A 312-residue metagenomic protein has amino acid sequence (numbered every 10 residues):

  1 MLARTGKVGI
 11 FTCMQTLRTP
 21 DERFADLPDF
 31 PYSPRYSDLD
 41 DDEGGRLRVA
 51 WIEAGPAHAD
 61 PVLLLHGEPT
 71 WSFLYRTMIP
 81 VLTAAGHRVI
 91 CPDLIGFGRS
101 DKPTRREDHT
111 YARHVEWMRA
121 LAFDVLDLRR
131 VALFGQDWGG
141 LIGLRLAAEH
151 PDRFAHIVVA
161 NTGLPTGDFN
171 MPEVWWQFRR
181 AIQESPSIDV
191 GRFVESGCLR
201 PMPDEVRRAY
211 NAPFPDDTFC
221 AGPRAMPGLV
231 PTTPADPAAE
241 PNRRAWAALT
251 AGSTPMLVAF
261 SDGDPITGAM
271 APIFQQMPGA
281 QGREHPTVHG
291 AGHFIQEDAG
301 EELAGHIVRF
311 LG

Functional and structural regions predicted by a protein language model:
K7-V62, A84-H87, P234, R243 (+2 more regions): Alpha/beta-hydrolase fold catalytic core
L39-L47, I52, A84, C91-F134 (+1 more regions): Active-site loop/oxyanion-hole signature of alpha/beta-hydrolase fold enzymes
I52-R99: Conserved HGGG/HGGXW glycine-rich cap/lid loop of the alpha/beta-hydrolase fold
L74-R76, S100-R106, D168-M171, A269-M270: Conserved catalytic-core motifs of eukaryotic protein kinase domains, centered on the activation segment
R129-D168: Conserved hydrolase catalytic core segment
T166-M226, V230, P234-R243: Helix-rich cap/lid subdomain of alpha/beta-hydrolase
S253-A291: Conserved loop-alpha-helix segment in the C-terminal half of the alpha/beta-hydrolase fold that carries the catalytic
A291-G300, A304: Catalytic histidine-centered segment of alpha/beta-hydrolase-like enzymes
